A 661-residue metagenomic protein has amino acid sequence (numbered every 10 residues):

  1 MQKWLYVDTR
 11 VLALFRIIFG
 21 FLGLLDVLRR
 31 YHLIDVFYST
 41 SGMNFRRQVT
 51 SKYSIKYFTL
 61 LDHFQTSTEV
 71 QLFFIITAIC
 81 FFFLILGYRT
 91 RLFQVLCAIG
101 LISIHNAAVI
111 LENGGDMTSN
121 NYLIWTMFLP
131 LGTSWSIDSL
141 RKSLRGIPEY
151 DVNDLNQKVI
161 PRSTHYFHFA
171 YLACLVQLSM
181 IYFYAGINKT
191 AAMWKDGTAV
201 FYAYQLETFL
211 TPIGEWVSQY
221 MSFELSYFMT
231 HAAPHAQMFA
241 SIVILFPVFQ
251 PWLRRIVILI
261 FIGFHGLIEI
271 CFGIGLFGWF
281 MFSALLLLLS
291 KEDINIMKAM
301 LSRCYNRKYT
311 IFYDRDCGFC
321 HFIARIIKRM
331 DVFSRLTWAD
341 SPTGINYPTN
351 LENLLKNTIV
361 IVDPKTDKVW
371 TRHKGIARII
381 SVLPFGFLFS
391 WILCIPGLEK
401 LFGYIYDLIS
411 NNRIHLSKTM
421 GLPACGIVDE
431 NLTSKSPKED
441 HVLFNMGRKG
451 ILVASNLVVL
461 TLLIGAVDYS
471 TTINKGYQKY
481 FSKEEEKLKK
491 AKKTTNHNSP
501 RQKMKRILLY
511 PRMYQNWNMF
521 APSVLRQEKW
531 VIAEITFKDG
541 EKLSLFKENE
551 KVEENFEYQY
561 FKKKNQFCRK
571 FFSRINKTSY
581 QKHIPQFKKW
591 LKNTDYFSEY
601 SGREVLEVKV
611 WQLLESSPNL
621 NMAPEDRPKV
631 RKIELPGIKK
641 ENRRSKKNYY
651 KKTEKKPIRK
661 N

Functional and structural regions predicted by a protein language model:
M1-I345, L351-T358, L388, H415-N661: Alpha-helical membrane-anchoring segments
Y88, F249, P364-T366, L383: Short loop segments at secondary-structure junctions
F319-C320, V369, L398: Alpha-helix N-cap/loop-to-helix initiation residues
N350-G375: Short, structured active-site "lid" loops
T366, S381-V382, W517, C568: Bulky hydrophobic/aromatic packing residues
G375-P423: A transmembrane-helix-recognition feature enriched in membrane-embedded lipid enzymes and envelope glyco-/phospholipid
